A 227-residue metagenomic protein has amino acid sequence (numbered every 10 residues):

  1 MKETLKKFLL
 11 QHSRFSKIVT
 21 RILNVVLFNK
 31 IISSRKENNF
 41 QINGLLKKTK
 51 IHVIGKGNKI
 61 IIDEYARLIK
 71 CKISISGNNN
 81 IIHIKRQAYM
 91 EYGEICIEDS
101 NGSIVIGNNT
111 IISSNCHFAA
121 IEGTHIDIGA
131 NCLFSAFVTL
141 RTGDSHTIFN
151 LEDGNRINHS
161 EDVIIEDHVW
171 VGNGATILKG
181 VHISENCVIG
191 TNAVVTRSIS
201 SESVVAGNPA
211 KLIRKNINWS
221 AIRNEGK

Functional and structural regions predicted by a protein language model:
M1-T142, E166-H168, A175, E185 (+3 more regions): Domain-scale signature associated with acetyltransferase and cell-envelope carbohydrate enzymes
T124, E161, K179: Glycine/small-residue-rich pyrophosphate-binding loop that anchors the diphosphate of NDP-sugar donors
G154-E166: Glycine-rich NAD(P)-binding loop of Rossmann-like domains
V163, G180-V181, E202: A short, glycine- and basic residue-enriched loop/turn that sits immediately adjacent to a domain's principal
G174-E185, A193-T196: Beta-rich strand-turn-strand
